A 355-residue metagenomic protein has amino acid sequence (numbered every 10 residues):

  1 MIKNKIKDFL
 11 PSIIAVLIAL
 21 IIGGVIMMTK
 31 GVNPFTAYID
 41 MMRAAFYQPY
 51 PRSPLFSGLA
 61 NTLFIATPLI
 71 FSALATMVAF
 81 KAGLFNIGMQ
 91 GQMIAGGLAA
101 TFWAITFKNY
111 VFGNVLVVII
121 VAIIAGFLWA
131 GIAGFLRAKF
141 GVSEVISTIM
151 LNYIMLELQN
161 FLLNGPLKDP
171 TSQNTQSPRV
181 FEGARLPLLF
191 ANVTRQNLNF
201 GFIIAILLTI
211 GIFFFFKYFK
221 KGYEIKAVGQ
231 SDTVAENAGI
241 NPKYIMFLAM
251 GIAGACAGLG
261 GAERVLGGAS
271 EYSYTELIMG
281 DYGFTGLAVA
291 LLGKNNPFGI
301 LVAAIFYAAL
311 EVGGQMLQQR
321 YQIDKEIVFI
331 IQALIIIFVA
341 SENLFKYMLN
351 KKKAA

Functional and structural regions predicted by a protein language model:
M1-A66, K81-A82, D169-T171, S177-G183 (+2 more regions): N-terminal, non-cleaved signal-anchor transmembrane helix
M1-I18, G24-M28, Q230, N237-Y244 (+1 more regions): Cytosolic-side transmembrane-helix boundaries in multi-pass membrane proteins
L17, A66-M77, Q92-L98, F127-G131 (+6 more regions): Hydrophobic alpha-helical segments embedded in the membrane of multi-pass proteins
I26-V32, A44-T106, I123, L128-V142 (+2 more regions): Single transmembrane alpha-helix segments in multi-pass membrane proteins
A44, T148, N152-Y218: Transmembrane helix-bundle core of multi-pass membrane transporters and related energy-transducing complexes
E144-V145, Q173-T175, N197-I204, L277-Y282 (+1 more regions): Loop-to-transmembrane alpha-helix initiation sites
V193-E271, P297: Helix-loop-helix "hairpin" substructures at the membrane interface of multi-pass membrane proteins
G251-A257, E263, G267-I330: Transmembrane alpha-helical segments in multi-pass inner-membrane proteins
